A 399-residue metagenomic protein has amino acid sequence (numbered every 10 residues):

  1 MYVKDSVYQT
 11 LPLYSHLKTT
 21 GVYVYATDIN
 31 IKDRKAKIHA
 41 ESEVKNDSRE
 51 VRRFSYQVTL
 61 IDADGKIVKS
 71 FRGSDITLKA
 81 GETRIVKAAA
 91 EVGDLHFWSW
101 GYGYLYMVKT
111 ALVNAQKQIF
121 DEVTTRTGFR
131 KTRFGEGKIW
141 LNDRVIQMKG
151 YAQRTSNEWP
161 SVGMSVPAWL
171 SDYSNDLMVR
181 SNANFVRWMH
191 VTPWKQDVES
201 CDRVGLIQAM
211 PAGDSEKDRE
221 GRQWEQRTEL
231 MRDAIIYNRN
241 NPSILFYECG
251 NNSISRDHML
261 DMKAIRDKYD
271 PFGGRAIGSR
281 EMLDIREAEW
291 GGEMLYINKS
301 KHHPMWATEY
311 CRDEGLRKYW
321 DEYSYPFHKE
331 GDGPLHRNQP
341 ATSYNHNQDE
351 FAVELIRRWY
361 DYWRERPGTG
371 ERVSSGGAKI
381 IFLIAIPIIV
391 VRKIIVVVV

Functional and structural regions predicted by a protein language model:
M1-M189, L230-M231, L245-F246, V399: Secreted/periplasmic carbohydrate-active enzymes, especially glycoside hydrolases
F120, D172-R180, N184-V399: Substrate-binding/catalytic cleft of secreted carbohydrate-active enzymes, primarily glycoside hydrolases
